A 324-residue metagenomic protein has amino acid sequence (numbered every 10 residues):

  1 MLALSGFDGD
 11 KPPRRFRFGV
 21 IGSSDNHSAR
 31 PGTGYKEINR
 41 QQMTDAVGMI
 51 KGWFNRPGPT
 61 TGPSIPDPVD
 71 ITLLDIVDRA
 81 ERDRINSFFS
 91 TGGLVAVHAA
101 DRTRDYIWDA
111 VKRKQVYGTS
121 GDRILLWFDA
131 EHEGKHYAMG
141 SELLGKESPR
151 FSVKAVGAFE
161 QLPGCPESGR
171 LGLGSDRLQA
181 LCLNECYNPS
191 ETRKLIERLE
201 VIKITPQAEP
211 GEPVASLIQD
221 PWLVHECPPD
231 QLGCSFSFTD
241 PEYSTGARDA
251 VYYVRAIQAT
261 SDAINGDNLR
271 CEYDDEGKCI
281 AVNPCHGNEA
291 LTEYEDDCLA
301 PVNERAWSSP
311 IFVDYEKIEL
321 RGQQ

Functional and structural regions predicted by a protein language model:
M1-Q324: C-terminal functional module detector
